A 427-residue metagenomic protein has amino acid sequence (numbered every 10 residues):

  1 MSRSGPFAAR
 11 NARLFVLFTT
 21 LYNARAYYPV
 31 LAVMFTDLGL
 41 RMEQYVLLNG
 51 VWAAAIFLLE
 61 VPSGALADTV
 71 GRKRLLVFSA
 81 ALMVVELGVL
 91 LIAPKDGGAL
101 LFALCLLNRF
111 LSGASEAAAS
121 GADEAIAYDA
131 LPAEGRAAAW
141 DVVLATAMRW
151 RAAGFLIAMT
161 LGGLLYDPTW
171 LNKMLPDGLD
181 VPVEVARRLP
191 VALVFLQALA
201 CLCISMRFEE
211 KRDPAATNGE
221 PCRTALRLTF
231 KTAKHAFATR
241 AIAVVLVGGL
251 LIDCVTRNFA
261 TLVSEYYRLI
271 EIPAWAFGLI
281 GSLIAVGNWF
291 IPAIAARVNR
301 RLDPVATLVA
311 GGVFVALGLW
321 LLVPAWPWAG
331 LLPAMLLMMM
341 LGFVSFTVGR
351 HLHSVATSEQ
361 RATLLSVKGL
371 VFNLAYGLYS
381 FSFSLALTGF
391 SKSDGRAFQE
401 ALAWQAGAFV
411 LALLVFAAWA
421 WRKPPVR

Functional and structural regions predicted by a protein language model:
M1-A9, F208-G248: Juxtamembrane intracellular "pre-TM" segments in multi-pass secondary transporters
L14-L31, V46-A67, R74, L104-T169 (+6 more regions): Substrate-agnostic recognition of the 12-TM MFS/MFS-like secondary transporter fold
Y27, M34-Q44, N172-L175, L179-V183 (+2 more regions): Short extramembrane helix-to-coil loop segments that connect adjacent transmembrane helices in Major
F57-G98: Conserved MFS/SLC helix-loop-helix module at the cytosolic interface between two early adjacent transmembrane helices
T69-A80, N299-V313: Cytoplasmic membrane-interface "Motif A"-like loop-to-helix N-cap segments of 12-TM Major Facilitator Superfamily
A81-A99, C105, V313-P327: C-terminal ends and interior cores of transmembrane alpha-helices in multi-pass membrane transporters/permeases
R151, E184-R207, Q399-A420: Symmetry-related core transmembrane helices of the 12-TM Major Facilitator Superfamily/SLC fold
V305-V348: C-terminal transmembrane helical hairpin of 12-TM major facilitator-type secondary transporters
